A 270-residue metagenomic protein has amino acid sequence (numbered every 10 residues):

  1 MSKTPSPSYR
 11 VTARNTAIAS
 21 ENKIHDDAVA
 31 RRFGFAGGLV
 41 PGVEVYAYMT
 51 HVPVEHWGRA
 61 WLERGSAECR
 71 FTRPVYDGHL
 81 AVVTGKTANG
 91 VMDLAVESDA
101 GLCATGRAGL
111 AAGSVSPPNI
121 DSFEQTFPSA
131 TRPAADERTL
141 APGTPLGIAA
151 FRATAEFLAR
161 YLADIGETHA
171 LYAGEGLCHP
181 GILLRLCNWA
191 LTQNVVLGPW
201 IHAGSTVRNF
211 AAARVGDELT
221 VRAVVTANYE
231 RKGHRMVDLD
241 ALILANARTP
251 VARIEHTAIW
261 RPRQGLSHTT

Functional and structural regions predicted by a protein language model:
M1-A13, F71-T139, A212-T270: HotDog/MaoC-like acyl-thioester-processing domains
S2-E63, V115-G204, G265-T270: Hot-dog-fold acyl-thioester-processing enzymes
R59-R73: An N-terminal domain-cap segment
S66-R70, G204-F210: Short alpha-helix capping/helix-loop boundary micro-motifs
